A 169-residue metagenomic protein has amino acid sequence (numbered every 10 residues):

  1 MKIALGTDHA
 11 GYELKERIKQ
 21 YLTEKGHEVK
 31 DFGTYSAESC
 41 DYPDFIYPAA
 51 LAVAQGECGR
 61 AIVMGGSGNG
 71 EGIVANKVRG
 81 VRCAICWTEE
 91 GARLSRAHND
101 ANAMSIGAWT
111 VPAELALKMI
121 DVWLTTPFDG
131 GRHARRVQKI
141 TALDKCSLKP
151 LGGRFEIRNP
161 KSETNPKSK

Functional and structural regions predicted by a protein language model:
A4-E24: Glycine-rich phosphate/diphosphate-binding loop of Rossmann-like nucleotide-binding domains
A4-G6, A10-G11, E89-F155: C-terminal binding/interaction regions
K15, I46, E71, A116-L117 (+1 more regions): A general structural signal for well-ordered alpha-helical segments in protein cores
Q20-V29, G80: Short helix-loop-beta junction
E28-S39: A short beta-strand-loop structural module common to alpha/beta enzyme folds
F45-I85: Helix-adjacent hinge/juxtasegments
G153-K169: Short, basic, low-complexity termini and linkers enriched in Ser/Thr/Gly/Pro that act as targeting/leader peptides
